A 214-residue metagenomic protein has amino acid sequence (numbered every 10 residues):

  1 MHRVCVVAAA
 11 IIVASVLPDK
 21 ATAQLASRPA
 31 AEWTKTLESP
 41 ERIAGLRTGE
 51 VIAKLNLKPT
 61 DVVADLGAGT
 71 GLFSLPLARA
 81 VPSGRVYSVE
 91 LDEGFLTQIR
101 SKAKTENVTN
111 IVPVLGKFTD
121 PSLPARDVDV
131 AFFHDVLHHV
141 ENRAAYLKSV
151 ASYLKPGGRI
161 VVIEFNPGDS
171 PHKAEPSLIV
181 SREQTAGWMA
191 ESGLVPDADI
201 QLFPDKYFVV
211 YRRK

Functional and structural regions predicted by a protein language model:
A21-K58, V62-A64: Class I SAM-dependent transferase core
A64, A68-P121: Class I SAM-dependent methyltransferase SAM/SAH-binding core
V81-P82, V140-E141, L154-P156: Helix-to-beta-strand junctions that scaffold the AdoMet/dcAdoMet cofactor pocket in Class I SAM-dependent enzymes
P121-A131: A short acidic, Gly/Pro-enriched loop at the edge of an enzyme's catalytic core that lines a small-molecule cofactor
D129-R143: A short SAM/SAH-binding and catalytic strip from SAM-dependent methyltransferases
A144-R159: A short glycine-rich, Lys/Arg-flanked "PGG" loop and its adjoining helix->strand segment in the class I
R159-A186: Conserved class I S-adenosyl-L-methionine
A198-K214: Core SAM-dependent methyltransferase catalytic element
